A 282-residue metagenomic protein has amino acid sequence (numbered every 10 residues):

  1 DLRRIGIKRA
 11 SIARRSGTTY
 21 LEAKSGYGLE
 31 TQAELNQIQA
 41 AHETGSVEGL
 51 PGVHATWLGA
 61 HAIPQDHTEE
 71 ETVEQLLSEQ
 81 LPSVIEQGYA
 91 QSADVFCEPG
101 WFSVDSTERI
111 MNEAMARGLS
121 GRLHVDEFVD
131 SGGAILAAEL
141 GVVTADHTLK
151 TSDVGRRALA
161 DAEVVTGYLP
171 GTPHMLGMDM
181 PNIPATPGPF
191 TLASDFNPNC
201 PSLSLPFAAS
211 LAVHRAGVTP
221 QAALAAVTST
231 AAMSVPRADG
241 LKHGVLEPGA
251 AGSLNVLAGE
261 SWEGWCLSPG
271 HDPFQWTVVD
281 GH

Functional and structural regions predicted by a protein language model:
D1-R14, T19-S131: Metal-coordinating catalytic core of metallo-dependent amide/deamination hydrolases
A13, V84, I110, A114 (+5 more regions): Generic structural signal for hydrophobic
S16-T19, E48-V53, Q87-Y89, A162-V164 (+4 more regions): Short coil/turn connectors at secondary-structure junctions
G17, K24, A93, H124 (+7 more regions): Divalent metal-coordination and catalytic microenvironments
S92-V95, T144-H147, L254, W276: Well-ordered beta-strand positions
S120-G121, D130-L241, L257-A258, P269: Active-site-adjacent C-terminal substructures of enzyme catalytic domains
S229, P248-H282: C-terminal cap of metal-dependent C-N hydrolases
K242-L246: Short, surface-exposed secondary-structure edge patches
